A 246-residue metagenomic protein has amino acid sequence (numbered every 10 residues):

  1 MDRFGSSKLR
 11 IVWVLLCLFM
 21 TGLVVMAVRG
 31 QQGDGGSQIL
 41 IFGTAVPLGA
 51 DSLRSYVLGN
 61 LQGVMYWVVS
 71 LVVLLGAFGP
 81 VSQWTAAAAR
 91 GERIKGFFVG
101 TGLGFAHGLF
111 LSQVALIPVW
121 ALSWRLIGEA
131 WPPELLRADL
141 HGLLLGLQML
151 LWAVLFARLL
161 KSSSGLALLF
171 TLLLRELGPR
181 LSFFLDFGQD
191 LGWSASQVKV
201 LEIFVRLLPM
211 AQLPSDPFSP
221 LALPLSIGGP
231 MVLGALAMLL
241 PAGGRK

Functional and structural regions predicted by a protein language model:
M1, G5, P133, R137 (+1 more regions): Membrane-interacting alpha-helical segments
M1-F19: Aromatic- and glycine-rich beta-strand/loop motifs that create alpha-glucan
S6-L9, L58, Q62, E134 (+1 more regions): Membrane-interface helix-boundary signature
W13-T21, S163-L177: Central hydrophobic cores of alpha-helical transmembrane segments in multi-pass integral membrane proteins
G22-G33, Q38-V73, G100-L169: Secretory targeting signals
A27-G59, L168-K246: Terminal transmembrane helical anchor/hairpin motif
Y66-T85, V154-L166, I227-K246: Transmembrane alpha-helical segments in integral membrane proteins
L75-G108: Helix-loop-helix units of permease transmembrane domains in multi-pass membrane transporters, especially ABC
